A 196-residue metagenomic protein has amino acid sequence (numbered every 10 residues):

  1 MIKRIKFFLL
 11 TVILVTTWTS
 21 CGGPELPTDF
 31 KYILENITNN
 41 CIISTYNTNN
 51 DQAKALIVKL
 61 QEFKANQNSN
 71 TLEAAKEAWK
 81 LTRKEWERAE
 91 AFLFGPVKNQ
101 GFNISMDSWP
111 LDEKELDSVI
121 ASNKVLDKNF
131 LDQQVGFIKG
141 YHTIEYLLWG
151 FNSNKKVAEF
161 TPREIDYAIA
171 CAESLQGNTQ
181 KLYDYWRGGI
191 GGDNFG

Functional and structural regions predicted by a protein language model:
M1-L9: Bacterial N-terminal signal peptides that target proteins for export
T17-S20: C-terminal motif of bacterial Sec signal peptides marking the signal peptidase cleavage site
G23: Short, conserved catalytic or interaction motifs in soluble domains
L26-G196: Mature extracytoplasmic or organellar-lumen-exposed domains after removal of signal/transit peptides
